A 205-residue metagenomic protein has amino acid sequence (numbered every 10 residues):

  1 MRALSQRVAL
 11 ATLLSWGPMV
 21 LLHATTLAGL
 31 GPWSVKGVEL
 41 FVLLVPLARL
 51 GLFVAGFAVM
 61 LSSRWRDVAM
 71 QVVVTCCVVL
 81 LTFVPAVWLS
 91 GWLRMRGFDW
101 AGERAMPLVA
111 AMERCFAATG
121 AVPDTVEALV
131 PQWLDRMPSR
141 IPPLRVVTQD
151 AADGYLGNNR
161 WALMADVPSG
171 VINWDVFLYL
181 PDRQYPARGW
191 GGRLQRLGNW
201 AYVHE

Functional and structural regions predicted by a protein language model:
R2-V8, P18-G29, V35, V42-S62 (+1 more regions): Low-complexity, acidic interaction segments enriched in glycine
A3-S15, D67-V73: Membrane-interfacial loop-to-transmembrane alpha-helix junctions, especially the N-terminal start
W16-T25, V78-A86: Aromatic-anchored segments of alpha-helical transmembrane domains
A28, S63-W65, R96-W100: Membrane-interface elements of multi-pass transporters and channels
R66-W92: Internal/C-terminal transmembrane anchor helices
P85-D135: Conserved hydrophobic/amphipathic alpha-helical signal-anchor segments
